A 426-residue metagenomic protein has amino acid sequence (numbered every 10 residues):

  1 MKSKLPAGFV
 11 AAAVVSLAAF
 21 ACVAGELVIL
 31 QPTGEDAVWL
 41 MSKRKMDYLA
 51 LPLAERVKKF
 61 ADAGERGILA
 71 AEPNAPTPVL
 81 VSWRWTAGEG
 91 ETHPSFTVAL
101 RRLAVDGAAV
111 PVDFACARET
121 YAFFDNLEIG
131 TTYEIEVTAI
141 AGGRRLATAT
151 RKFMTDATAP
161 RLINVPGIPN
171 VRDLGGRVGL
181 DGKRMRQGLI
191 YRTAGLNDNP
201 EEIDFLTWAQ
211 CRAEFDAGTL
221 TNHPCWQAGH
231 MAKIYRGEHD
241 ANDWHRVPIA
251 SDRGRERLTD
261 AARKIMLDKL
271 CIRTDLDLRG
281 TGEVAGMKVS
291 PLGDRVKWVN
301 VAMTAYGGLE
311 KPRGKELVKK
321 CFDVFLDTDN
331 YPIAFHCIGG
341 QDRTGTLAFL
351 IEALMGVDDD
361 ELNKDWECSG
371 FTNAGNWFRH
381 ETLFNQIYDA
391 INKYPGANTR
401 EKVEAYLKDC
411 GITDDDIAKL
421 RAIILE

Functional and structural regions predicted by a protein language model:
M1, A21-G25: Basic/polar N-terminal segments that are highly enriched at the extreme N-terminus, encompassing both cleavable
M1-V10: Bacterial N-terminal signal peptides that target proteins for export
V10-A19: Bacterial N-terminal signal peptides
A24-A334, T346-E426: Cys-dependent protein tyrosine phosphatase-like superfamily
G339, R343-T344: Ser/Thr-glycine-rich phosphate-binding loops at phosphate-binding pockets of nucleotides, nucleotide cofactors
